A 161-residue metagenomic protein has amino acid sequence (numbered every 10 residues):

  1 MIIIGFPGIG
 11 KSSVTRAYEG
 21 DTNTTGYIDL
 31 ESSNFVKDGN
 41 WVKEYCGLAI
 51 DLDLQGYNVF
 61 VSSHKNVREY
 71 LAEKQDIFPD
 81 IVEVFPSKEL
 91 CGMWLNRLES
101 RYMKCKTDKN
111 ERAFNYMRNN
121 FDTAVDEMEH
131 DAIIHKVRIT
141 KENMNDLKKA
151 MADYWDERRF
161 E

Functional and structural regions predicted by a protein language model:
M1-G20: Glycine-rich phosphate-binding P-loop
I4-P7, S32, V61-K65, P86 (+1 more regions): Structural motif
V14-G20, E69-I77, D122-E129, A150-Y154: Short, aromatic/basic amphipathic alpha-helical patches
N23-I81: Conserved nucleotide-sensing/catalytic segment adjacent to the nucleotide-binding pocket in NTP-handling enzymes
K37-G39, L90-E99, L147-K148: Short, charged, surface-exposed secondary-structure boundary motifs
E73, L95-S100, T123, N143: Inter-domain helical "communication" segments and dimerization helices that couple sensory or membrane-embedded modules
D76-L98: Conserved phosphate-donor/acceptor-positioning beta-strand/loop module used by diverse small-molecule
K104-E161: Small-molecule kinase domains that catalyze NTP-dependent phosphoryl transfer to phosphate-bearing small molecules
